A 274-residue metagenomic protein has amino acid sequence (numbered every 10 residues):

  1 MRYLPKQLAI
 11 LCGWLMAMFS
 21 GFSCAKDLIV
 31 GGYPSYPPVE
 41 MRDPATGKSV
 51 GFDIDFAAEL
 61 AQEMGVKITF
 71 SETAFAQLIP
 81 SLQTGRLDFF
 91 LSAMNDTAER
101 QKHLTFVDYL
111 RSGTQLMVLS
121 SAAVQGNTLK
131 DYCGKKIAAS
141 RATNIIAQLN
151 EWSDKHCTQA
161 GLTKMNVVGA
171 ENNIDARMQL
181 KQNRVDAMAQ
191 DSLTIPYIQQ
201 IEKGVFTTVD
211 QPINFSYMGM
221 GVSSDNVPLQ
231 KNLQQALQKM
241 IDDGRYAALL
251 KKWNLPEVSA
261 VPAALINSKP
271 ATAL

Functional and structural regions predicted by a protein language model:
K26-A93, K102, G169, N232-L233 (+2 more regions): Extracytoplasmic small-molecule ligand-binding "clamshell" domains of the periplasmic binding protein/Venus flytrap
P34-Y36, R111-V118, Q199-Q238, L255-L274: Periplasmic-binding protein-like
S35, A45-K48, N95-D96, L119-V124 (+2 more regions): Short coil/turn segments
D43, A57-M64, I145-G169, Q199-K203: Ligand-binding cleft/hinge of the Venus flytrap
I54-E63, A122, L129-N144, G219-V258: Extended ligand-binding regions for polar small-molecule ligands
A58, Q62, K67-D131, F206 (+2 more regions): Acidic, polar ligand-binding/catalytic clefts
Q77-P80, M94-K102, Q148-W152, K181-F215: A ligand-binding cleft/hinge motif common to bilobed small-molecule-binding domains
